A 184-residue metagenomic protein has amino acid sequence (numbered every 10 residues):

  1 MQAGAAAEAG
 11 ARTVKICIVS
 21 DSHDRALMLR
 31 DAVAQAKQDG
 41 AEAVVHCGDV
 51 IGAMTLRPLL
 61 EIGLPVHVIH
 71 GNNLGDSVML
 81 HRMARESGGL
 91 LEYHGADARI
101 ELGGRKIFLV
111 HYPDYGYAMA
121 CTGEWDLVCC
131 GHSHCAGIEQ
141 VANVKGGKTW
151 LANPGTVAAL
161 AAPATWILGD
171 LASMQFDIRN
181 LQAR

Functional and structural regions predicted by a protein language model:
M1-E61, G75-S77, H81-R82, G88-L90 (+1 more regions): N-terminal active-site segment of His-dependent metallophosphoesterases
M1-K15, K37, V66, T165-R184: Acidic, histidine-bearing metal-coordination/catalytic regions of metal-dependent phosphoesterases
A9, K37, L59, I100-L102 (+3 more regions): Generic structural signal for beta-strand residues in well-ordered domains
S20-D24, G48-V50, G71-L74, Y112-D114 (+2 more regions): Active-site metal-binding loops of divalent metal-dependent hydrolases
A34-A36, E61-G63, R85-E86, W125-D126 (+1 more regions): Glycine-rich, phosphate-binding/catalytic loops in enzymes
R57-E124: Active-site neighborhood of divalent metal-dependent phosphoester bond hydrolases
H67, A96, K106-F108, Y112-L181: Conserved beta-sheet core of the metallophosphoesterase superfamily
